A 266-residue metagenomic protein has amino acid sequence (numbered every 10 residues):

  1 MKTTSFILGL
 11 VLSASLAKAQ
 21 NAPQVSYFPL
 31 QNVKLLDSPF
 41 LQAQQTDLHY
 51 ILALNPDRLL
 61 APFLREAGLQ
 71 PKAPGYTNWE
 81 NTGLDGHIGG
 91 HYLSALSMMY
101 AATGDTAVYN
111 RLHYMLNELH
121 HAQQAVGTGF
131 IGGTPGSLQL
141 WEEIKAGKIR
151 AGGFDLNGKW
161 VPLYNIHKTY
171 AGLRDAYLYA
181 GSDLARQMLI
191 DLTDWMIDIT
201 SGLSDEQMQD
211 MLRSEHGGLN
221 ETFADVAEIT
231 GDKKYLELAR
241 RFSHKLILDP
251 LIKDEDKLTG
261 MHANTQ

Functional and structural regions predicted by a protein language model:
M1-N21: Bacterial Sec-dependent N-terminal signal peptides
Q20-Q266: Glycan-recognition and catalytic cores of secretory/periplasmic carbohydrate-active enzymes
